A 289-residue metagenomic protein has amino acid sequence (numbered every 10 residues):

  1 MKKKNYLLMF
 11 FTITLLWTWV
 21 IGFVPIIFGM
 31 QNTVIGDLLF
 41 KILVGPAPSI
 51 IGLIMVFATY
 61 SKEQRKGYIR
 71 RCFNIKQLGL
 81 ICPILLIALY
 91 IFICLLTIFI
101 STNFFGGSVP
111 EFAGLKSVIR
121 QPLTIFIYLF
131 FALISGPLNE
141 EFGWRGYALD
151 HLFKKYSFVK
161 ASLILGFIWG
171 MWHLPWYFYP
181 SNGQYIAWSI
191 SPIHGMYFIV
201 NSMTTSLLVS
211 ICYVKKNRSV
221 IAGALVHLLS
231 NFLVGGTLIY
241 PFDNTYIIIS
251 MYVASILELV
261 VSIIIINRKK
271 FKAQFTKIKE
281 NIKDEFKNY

Functional and structural regions predicted by a protein language model:
K2-P137, L165, G235-Y289: Specific transmembrane helices
L7-F11, P83, Y147, A161-S162 (+1 more regions): Alpha-helical transmembrane segments and their helix-entry boundary regions
T12, L16, L43, A88 (+5 more regions): Hydrophobic residues within alpha-helical transmembrane segments of multi-pass solute transporters/permease subunits
G22, A187-V253: Functionally important transmembrane alpha-helices
C94-T102, E141, K160-S181: Transmembrane alpha-helix/helix-exit interface in multi-pass inner-membrane proteins
L96, A148, T205-V209: Hydrophobic/aromatic residues in alpha-helical transmembrane segments
N139-M171, V214-S219: Membrane-interface helix/loop boundary segments of multi-pass membrane proteins
G143, Y147-D150, F178-I190: Membrane-interface interhelical connector segments
